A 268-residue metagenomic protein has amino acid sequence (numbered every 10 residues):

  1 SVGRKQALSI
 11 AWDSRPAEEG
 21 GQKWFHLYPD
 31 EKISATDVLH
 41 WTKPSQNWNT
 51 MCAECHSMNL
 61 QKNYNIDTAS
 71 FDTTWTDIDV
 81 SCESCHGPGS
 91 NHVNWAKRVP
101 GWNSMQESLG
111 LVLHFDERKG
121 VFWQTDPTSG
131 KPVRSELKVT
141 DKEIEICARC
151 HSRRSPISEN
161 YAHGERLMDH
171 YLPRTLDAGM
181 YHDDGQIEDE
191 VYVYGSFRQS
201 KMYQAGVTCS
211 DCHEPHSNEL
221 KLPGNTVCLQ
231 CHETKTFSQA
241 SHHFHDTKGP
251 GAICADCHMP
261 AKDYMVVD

Functional and structural regions predicted by a protein language model:
S1-G3, A7-S9, S14, Q22-D37 (+1 more regions): Primarily the internal scaffold of c-type cytochrome electron-transfer domains, especially repeated/multiheme c-type
K43-S45, T73: Exposed beta-sheet edge/beta-hairpin loop segments within beta-rich domains
S45-K62, Q204: C-terminal substrate/ligand-recognition segments
